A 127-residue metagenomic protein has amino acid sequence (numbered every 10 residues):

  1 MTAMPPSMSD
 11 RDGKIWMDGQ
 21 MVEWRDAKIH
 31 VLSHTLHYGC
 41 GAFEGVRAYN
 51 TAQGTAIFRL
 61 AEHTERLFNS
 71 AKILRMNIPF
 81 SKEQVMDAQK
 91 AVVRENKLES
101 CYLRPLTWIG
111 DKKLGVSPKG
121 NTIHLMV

Functional and structural regions predicted by a protein language model:
M1-V127: Conserved alpha/beta cores of soluble small-molecule-handling proteins
